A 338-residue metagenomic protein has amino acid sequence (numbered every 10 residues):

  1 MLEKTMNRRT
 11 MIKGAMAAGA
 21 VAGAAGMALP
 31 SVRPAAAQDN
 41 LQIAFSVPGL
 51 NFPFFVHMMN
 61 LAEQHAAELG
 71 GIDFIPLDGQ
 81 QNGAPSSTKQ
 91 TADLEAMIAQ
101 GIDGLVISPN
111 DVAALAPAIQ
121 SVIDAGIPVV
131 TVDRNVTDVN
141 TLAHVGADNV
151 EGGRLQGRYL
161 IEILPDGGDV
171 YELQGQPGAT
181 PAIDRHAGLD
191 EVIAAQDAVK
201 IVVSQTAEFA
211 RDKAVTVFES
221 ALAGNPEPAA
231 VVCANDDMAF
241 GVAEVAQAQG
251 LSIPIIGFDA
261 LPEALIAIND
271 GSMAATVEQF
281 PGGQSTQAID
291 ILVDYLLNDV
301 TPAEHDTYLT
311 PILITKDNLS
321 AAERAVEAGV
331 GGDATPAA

Functional and structural regions predicted by a protein language model:
M1-T10, G14-V32: N-terminal secretory signal peptides
M27-I43: C-terminal segment of N-terminal export signals and the immediately downstream linker at the start of the mature
D39, L173, P177-P181, V192-I193 (+1 more regions): Hinge/cleft segment of the Venus flytrap/periplasmic-binding protein
Q42-L61, H65, L69, I75-T91 (+4 more regions): Extracytoplasmic "Venus flytrap"
F54-E68, G152-Y159, T180-V199, K213 (+3 more regions): Short, solvent-exposed amphipathic alpha-helices that sit in or adjacent to ligand/effector-binding or catalytic
K89-Q90, V145-V170, D184, K213-V215 (+2 more regions): Hydrophobic alpha-helical segments within soluble ligand-binding/sensing domains
E95-A99, D103-I123, L189, V203 (+1 more regions): Hydrophobic alpha-helical
G104, V112-E151, E162, D169 (+4 more regions): Flexible loop/hinge segments that line or gate small-molecule binding clefts
